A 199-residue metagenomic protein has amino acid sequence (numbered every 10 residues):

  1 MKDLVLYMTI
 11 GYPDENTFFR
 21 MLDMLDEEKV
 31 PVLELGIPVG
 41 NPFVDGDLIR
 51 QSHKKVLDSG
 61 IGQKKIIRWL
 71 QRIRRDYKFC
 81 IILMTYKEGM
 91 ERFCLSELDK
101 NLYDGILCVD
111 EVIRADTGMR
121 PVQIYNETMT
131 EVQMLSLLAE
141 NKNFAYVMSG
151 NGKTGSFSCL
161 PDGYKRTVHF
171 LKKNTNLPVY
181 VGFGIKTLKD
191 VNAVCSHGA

Functional and structural regions predicted by a protein language model:
M1-Y77, A139-K142: Conserved N-terminal beta1-alpha1 strand-loop-helix module at the mouth
L4-M8, L33-L35, F79-T85, I106-C108 (+3 more regions): Hydrophobic faces of well-ordered beta-strands that scaffold small-molecule active sites in alpha/beta enzyme cores
E15-E27, L95-S96, M129-E140, N174-T175 (+2 more regions): Catalytic cores of alpha/beta
P31-P42, L102-A115, Y146-G155, G184 (+1 more regions): Glycine-rich phosphate-binding active-site loops on the catalytic face of alpha/beta enzymes
G46-I82, T117-E127, L160-V181, I185: Alpha-helix-loop-beta-strand connector modules within alpha/beta enzyme cores
I49, Q133-F170: Glycine/Thr-rich beta-alpha phosphate-binding loop at enzyme active sites
Y77-L95: Ordered, amphipathic secondary-structure segments that act as subunit-interaction surfaces in large macromolecular
E91-E127: Hydrophobic, well-structured mid-protein blocks that either form specific transmembrane helices
